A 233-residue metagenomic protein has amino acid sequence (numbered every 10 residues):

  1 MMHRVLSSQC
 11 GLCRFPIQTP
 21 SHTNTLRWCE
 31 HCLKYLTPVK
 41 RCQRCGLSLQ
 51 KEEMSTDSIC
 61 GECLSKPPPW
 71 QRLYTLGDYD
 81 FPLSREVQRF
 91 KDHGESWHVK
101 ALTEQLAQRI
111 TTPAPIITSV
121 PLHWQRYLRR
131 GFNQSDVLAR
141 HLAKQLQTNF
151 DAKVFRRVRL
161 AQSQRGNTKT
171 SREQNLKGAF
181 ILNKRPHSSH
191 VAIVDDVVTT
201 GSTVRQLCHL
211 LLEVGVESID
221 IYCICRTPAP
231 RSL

Functional and structural regions predicted by a protein language model:
M1-D195, T199-L233: Glycine-rich phosphate/pyrophosphate-handling loop used in enzymes and phosphotransfer proteins
